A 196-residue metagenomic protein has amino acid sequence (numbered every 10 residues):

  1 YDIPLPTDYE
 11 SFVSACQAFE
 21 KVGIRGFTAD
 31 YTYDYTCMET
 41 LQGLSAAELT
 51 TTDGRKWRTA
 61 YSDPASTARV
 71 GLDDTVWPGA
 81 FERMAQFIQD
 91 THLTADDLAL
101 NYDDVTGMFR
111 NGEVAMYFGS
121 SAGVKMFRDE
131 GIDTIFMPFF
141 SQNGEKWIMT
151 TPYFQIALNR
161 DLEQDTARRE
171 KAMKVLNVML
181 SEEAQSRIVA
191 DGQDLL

Functional and structural regions predicted by a protein language model:
Y1-L5, T50-T52, D90, D161-A172: Short helix-loop capping/hinge motifs at secondary-structure junctions, enriched in acidic/polar residues
D2-L5, A85-N101, E113, E130-D133: A local structural motif
Y9-V13, A95-R110: Short helix-initiation/N-cap motifs at beta->coil->alpha
V13-R69: Extracytoplasmic/periplasmic solute-binding protein
S14-C16, T59-L98: Glycine-centered hinge/linker elements that transmit conformational signals in sensory and ligand-binding systems
T28, A115-S120, I135: Paired acidic/hydrophobic, glycine-rich loop segments that form the ligand-binding mouth/hinge of periplasmic-binding
D30, Y102, G119-V124, P152-F154: Beta->alpha turn/N-cap motifs
R128-D194: Extracytoplasmic/periplasmic substrate-recognition and gating elements
